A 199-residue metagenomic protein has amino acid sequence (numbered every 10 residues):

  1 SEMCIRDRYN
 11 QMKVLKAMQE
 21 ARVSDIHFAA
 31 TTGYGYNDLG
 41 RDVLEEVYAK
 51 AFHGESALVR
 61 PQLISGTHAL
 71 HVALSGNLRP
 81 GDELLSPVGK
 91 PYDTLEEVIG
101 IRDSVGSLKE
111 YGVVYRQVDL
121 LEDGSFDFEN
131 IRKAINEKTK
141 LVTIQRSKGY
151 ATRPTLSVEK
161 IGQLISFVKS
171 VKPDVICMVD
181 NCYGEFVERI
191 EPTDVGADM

Functional and structural regions predicted by a protein language model:
M3-I5: Short, small-residue-biased leader/transition segments that mark boundaries at the very start of proteins
Y9-S24, V43-V47: N-terminal glycine-rich anion-binding loops that anchor highly charged ligand groups
N10, Y36, G40, P61-S65: Generic, well-ordered alpha-helical segments
K13-A21, A30, A57, S104: N-proximal short alpha-helices
V14-L15, H27, G35, K50 (+1 more regions): Conserved PLP-enzyme active-site core in the AAT-like
F28-L58: Active-site-flanking structural segment that lines cofactor/substrate pockets
L58-V59, R116: Structural signal for short hydrophobic segments within the conserved structured cores of catalytic domains across
